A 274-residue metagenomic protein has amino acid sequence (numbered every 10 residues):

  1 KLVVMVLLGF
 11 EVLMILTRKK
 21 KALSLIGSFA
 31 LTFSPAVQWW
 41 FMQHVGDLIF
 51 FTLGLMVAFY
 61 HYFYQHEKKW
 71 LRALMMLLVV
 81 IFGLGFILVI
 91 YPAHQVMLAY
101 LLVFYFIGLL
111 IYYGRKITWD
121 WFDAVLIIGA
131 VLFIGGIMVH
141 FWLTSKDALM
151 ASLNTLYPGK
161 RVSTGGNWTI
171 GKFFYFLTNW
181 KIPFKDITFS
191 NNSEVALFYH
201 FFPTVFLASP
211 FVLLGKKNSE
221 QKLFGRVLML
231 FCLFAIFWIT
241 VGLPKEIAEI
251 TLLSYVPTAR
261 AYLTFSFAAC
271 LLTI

Functional and structural regions predicted by a protein language model:
K1, A36-D47, E220-F224, L233-I274: Membrane-helix boundary/interfacial segments in multi-pass membrane proteins
K1-W39, A208-I236: Carboxylate/His-rich catalytic cores and anion/metal-binding grooves
V6-V12, A22-Y113, D123-T144: Membrane-embedded helix bundles of polyisoprenyl
L7-I15, G54-Y64, Y105-L110, S209-L213 (+2 more regions): Transmembrane alpha-helices and membrane-interface helical segments of multi-pass integral membrane enzymes
T17, W39-D47, A93-M97, H140-T155 (+2 more regions): Juxtamembrane/interface segments at transmembrane-helix termini
I87-L88, K185-L197, L253-S266: Short aromatic-rich membrane-water interface segments that cap or initiate transmembrane helices in multi-pass membrane
W119-F133, N218-M229: Alpha-helical transmembrane segments and their helix-start/interface "positive-inside/aromatic belt" motifs in integral
V139-F224: Periplasmic/ER-lumenal interhelical loops and adjacent helix-loop junctions in multi-pass membrane proteins
